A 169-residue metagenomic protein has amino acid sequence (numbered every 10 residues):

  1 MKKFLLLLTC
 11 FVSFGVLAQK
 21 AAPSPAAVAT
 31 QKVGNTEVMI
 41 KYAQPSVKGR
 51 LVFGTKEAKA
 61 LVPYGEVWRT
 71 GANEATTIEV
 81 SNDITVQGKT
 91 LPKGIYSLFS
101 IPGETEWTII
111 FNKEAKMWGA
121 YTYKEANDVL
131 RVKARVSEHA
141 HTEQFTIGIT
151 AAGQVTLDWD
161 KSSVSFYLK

Functional and structural regions predicted by a protein language model:
M1-A21: Bacterial Sec-dependent N-terminal signal peptides
Q19-P92, S97-K169: Targeting-peptide/extracellular-domain and disordered-appendage signature
